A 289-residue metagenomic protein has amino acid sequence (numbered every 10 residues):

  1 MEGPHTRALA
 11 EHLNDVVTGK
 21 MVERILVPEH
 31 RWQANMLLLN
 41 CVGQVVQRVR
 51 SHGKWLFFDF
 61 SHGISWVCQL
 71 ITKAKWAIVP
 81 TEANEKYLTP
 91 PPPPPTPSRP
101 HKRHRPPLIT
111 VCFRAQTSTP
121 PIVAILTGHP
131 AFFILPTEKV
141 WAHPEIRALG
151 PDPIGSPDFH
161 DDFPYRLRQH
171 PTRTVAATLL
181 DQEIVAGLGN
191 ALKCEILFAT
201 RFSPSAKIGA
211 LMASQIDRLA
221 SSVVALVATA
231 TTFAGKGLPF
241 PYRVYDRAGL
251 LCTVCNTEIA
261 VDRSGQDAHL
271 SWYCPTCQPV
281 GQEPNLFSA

Functional and structural regions predicted by a protein language model:
M1-I25, R31: General N-terminal leader/first-domain-start detector
H5, L9, V27, Q33-M36 (+2 more regions): N-terminal functional module of multi-domain proteins
M21-L37, C41, R50, D162-A289: Basic, nucleic-acid-binding surfaces and adjacent catalytic neighborhoods in DNA/RNA-processing proteins
M21-R24, Q44-V49, I78-V79, T89 (+2 more regions): Short secondary-structure junctions
S51-G53, R103-T110, D246-A248: A short, compositionally biased
L56-F60, V111-F113, W272: Generic recognition of long tandem-repeat/solenoid scaffolds
H62, A115-T117, A268: Acidic/polar residues in short coil/turn loops that connect beta-strands within repeat-based beta-sheet scaffolds
W66-G187, L192-A199: Phosphate/anion-contacting hairpin/loop surfaces
